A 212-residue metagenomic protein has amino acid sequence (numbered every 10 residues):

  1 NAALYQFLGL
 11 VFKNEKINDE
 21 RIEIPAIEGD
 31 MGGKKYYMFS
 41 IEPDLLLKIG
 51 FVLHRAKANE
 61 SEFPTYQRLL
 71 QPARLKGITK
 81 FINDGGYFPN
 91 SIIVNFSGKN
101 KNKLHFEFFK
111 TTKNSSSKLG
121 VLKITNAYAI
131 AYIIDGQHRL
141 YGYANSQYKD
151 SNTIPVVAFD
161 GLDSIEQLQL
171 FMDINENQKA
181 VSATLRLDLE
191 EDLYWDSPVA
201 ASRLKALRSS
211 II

Functional and structural regions predicted by a protein language model:
N1, Y87-I212: Basic- and aromatic-enriched surface patches that contact anionic nucleotides/nucleic acids
N1-P89, F96-K103: N-terminal extension/subdomain marker
